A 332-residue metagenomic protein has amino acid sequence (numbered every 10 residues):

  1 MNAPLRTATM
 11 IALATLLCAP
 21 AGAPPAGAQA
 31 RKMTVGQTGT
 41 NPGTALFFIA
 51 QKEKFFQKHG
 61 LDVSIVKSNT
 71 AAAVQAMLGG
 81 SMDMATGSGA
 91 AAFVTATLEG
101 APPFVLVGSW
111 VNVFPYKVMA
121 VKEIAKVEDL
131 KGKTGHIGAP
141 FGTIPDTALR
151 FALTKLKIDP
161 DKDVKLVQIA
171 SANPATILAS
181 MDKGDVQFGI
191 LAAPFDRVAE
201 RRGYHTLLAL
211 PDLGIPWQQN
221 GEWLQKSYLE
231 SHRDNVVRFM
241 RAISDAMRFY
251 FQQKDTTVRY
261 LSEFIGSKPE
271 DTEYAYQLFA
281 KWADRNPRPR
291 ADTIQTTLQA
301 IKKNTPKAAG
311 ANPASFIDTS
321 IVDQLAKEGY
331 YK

Functional and structural regions predicted by a protein language model:
M1-P4: N-terminal secretory signal peptides that target proteins for export/translocation
A8-A21: Bacterial N-terminal signal peptides
G22-A28: Sec/Tat signal peptide C-region and signal peptidase I cleavage site
A28-K183, Q187-A193, T206-L210, I215-P216: Short, glycine-/small- and polar/acidic-enriched structural segments that line small-molecule recognition paths
M82-G87, F279-I294, Q324-Y330: Short amphipathic alpha-helical segments at helix boundaries and their inter-helical linkers
G89-A91, P174-I265: Pocket-lining segment of extracytoplasmic ligand-binding domains
E230-A309: Secondary-structure end/capping motifs
Q299-K332: Conserved C-terminal helix/tail region of periplasmic/extracytoplasmic solute-binding proteins
